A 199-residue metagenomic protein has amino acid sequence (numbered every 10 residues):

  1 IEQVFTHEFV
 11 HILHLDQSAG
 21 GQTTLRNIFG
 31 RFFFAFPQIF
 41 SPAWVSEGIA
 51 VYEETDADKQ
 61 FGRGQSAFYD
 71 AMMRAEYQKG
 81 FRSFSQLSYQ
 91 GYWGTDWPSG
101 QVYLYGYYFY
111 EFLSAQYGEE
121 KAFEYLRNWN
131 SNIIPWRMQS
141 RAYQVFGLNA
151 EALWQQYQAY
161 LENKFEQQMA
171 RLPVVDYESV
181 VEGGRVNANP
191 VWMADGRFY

Functional and structural regions predicted by a protein language model:
I1-Q3, S41-A43, E182-Y199: Conserved beta-propeller blade repeats
Q3-V4, I12, Q17-Q116, F123 (+1 more regions): Acidic/His/Gly-enriched intrinsically disordered linker/tail segments that often contain short helix/coil "MoRF-like"
E8: Walker B catalytic acidic pair
V175-E182: A short beta-strand motif characteristic of beta-propeller blades
